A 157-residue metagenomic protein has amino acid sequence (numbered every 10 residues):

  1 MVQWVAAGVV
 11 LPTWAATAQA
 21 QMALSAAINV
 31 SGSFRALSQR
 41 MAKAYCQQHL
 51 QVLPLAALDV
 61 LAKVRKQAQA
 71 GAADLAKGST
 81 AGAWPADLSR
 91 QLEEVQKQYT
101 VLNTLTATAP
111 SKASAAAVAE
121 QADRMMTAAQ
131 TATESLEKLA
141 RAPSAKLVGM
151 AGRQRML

Functional and structural regions predicted by a protein language model:
V2-Q19: N-terminal export signals
Q19-L157: Hydrophobic alpha-helical segments
